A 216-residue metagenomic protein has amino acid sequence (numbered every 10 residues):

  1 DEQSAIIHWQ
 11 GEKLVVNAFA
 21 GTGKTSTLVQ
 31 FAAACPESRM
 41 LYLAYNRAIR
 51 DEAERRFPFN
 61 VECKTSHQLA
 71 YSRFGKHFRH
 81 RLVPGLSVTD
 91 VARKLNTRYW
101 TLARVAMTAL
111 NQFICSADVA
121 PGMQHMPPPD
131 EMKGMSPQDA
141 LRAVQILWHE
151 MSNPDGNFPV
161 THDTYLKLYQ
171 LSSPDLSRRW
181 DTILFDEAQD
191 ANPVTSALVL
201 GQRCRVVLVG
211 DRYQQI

Functional and structural regions predicted by a protein language model:
D1-H8, E12-V16, T27, W100-L184 (+1 more regions): Accessory N-terminal region flanking or inserted into the helicase ATPase core in nucleic-acid motor proteins
D1-R81: P-loop NTPase Walker
A34-C35, R56, K76, K94 (+3 more regions): Active-site catalytic microenvironments for nucleophilic, acid-base chemistry
E37-S38, R203-R205: A short helix->loop->beta-strand "cap" motif at the edges of active sites that frequently abuts
A70, H80-A103, R205-Q215: Conserved phosphoryl-transfer catalytic core
F74-F78, I183, R203: A generic "structured core" feature
L82, P174-D175, G201-Q202: Secondary-structure boundary elements
R179-V194, V206-L208, Y213-I216: SF2 helicase catalytic motif II
